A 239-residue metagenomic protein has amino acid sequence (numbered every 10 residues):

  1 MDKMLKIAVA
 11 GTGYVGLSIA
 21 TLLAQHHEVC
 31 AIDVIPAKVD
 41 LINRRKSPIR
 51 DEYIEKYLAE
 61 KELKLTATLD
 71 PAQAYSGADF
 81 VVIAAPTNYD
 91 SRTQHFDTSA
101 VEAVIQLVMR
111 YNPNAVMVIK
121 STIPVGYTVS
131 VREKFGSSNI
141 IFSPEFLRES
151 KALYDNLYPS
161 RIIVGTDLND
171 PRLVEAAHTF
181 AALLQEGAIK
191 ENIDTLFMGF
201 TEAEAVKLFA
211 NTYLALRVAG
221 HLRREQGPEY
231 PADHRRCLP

Functional and structural regions predicted by a protein language model:
D2, A72-S76, L157: A short, aliphatic-rich alpha-helical micro-motif
D2-K46: NAD(P)+-binding Rossmann beta1-loop-alpha1 motif at the extreme N-terminus of oxidoreductases
I54-D79: A structured beta-alpha segment of the ubiquitous adenosine-cofactor-binding alpha/beta core
V81-I83, I119: Redox-cofactor binding/interface segments in oxidoreductases and associated redox assembly factors
A85-T87, T122, L168: Short glycine-/small-residue-rich Rossmann-like dinucleotide-binding loops
Y89-A152: Rossmann-like NAD(P)(H) cofactor-binding subdomain of soluble oxidoreductases
R132-I141, R148-P239: Internal alpha-helical scaffold of NAD(P)-dependent oxidoreductase catalytic cores
